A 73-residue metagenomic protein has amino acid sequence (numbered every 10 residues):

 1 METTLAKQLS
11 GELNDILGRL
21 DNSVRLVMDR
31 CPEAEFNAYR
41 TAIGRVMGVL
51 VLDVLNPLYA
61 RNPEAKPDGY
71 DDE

Functional and structural regions predicted by a protein language model:
M1-E33: N-terminal acidic leader/helix
L26, D72-E73: An interfacial alpha-helical scaffold signature
E33-K66: Short, charge-rich amphipathic interface segments used for partner binding and complex assembly
